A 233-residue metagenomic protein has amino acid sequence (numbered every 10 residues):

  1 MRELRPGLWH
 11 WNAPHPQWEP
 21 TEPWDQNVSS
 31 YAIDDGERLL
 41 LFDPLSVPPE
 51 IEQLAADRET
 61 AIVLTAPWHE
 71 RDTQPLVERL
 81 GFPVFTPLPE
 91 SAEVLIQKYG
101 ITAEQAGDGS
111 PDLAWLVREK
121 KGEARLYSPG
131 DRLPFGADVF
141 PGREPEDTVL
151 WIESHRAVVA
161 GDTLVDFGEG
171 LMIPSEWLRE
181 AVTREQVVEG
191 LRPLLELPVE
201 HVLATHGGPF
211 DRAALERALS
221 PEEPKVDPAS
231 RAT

Functional and structural regions predicted by a protein language model:
R2, P6-W9, A13-P16, R38-L41 (+3 more regions): Metallo-beta-lactamase
H15-N27, I96-S128, P145-D147, F167-E176: Active-site-proximal loop/helix segment associated with metal-binding centers of metalloenzymes
P16-A61: Pre-active-site segment of Zn-dependent metallo-hydrolases
T21-W24, Q74, D138: Short linear motifs in intrinsically disordered
Q26, V47-E50, H69, R143 (+1 more regions): Amphipathic coiled-coil/heptad-repeat helices and related helical stalk/stem segments that mediate oligomerization
S46-D131: Active-site HxH/HxHxD metal-binding segment of metal-dependent hydrolases
S230-T233: C-terminal regulatory/interaction regions
